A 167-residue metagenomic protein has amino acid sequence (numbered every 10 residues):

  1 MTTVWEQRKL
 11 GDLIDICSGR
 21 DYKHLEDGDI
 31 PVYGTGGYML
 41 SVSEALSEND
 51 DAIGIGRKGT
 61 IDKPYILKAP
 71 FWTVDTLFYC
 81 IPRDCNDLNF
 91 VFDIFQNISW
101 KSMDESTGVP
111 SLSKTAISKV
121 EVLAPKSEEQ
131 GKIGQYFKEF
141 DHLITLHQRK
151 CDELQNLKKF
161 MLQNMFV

Functional and structural regions predicted by a protein language model:
M1-V167: Feature detects amphipathic, helix-rich regulatory segments
